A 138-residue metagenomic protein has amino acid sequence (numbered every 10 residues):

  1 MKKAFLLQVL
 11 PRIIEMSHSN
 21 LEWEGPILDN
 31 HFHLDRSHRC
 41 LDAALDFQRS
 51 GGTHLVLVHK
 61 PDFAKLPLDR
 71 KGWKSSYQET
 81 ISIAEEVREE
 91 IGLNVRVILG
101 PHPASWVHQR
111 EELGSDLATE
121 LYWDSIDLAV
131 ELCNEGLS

Functional and structural regions predicted by a protein language model:
K2-S138: Mid-domain alpha/beta scaffold segments of enzyme catalytic cores
